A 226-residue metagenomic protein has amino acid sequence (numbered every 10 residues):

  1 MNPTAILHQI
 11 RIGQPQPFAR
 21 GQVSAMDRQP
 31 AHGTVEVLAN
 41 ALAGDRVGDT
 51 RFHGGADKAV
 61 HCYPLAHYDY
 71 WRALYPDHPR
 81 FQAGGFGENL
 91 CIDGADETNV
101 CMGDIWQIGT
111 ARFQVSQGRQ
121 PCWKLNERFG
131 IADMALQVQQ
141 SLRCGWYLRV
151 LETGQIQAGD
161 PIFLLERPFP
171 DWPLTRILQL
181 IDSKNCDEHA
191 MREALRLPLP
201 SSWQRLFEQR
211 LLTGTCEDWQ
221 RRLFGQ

Functional and structural regions predicted by a protein language model:
M1-E127, D133, F169-Q226: Electropositive, beta-rich accessory/interaction domains or terminal extensions that provide binding surfaces
H32, Q120, R143-G145, T153: A generic structural motif
I92, N99, G145-L151: Short alpha-helix capping/helix-loop boundary micro-motifs
G103, T153, A158-D160: Loop/turn positions that initiate beta-strands
F129-L136, Q140-V150: Active-site glycine-rich loop that binds ribose-phosphate moieties when present
R143-C144, D160-I162: A structural signal for small-residue-enriched, beta-sheet-centric alpha/beta enzyme cores and oligomeric scaffold folds
V150-T153, D171: Short, well-ordered coil↔helix boundary/capping segments
L165: Conserved catalytic/acceptor-binding region of the Class I
